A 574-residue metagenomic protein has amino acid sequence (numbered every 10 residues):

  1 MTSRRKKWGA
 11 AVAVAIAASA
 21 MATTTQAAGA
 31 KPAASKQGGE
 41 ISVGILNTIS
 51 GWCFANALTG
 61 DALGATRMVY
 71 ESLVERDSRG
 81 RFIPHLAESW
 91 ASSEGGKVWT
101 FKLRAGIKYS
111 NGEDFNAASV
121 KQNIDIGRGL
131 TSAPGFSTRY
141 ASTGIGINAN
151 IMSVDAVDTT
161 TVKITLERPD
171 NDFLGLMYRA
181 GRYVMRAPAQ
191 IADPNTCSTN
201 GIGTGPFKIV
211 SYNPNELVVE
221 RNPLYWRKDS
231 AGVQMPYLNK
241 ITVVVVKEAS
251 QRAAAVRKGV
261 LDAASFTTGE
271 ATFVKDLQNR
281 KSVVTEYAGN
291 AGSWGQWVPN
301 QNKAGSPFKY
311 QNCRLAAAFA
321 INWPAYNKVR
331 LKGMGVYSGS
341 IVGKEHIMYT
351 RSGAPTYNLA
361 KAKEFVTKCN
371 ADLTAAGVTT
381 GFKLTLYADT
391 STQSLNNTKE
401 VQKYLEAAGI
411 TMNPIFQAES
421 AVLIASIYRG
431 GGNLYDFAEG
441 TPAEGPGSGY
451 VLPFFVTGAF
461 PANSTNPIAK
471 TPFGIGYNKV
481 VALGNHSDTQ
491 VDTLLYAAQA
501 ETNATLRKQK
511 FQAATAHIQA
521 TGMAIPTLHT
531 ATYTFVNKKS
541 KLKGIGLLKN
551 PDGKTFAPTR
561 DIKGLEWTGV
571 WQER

Functional and structural regions predicted by a protein language model:
A34, L315, N327, T411-L423 (+2 more regions): Extracytoplasmic/peripheral linker and loop segments enriched in polar/acidic and small residues with frequent Thr/Pro
G44-E94, D125, I202: N-terminal lobe/hinge region of extracytoplasmic solute-binding protein
L46, L130-R139, V210-E220, T242-G305 (+1 more regions): Extracellular/periplasmic solute-recognition and catalytic clefts
E88-G135, V157, K163, R252-A255 (+1 more regions): Aromatic- and charge-enriched surface segment that lines or borders ligand/interaction sites
K102, S137-P188, S211: Surface-exposed binding/hinge segments that line and control ligand-binding clefts or catalytic entry sites
Y178-P236, K240, L565-R574: Gly/Pro-rich hinge or "lid" segments in bacterial periplasmic/extracellular proteins
F207, V336-N370, A388-N396, T502: Structural transition elements
T534-R574: Long beta-strand-rich cores associated with HINT superfamily self-processing modules
